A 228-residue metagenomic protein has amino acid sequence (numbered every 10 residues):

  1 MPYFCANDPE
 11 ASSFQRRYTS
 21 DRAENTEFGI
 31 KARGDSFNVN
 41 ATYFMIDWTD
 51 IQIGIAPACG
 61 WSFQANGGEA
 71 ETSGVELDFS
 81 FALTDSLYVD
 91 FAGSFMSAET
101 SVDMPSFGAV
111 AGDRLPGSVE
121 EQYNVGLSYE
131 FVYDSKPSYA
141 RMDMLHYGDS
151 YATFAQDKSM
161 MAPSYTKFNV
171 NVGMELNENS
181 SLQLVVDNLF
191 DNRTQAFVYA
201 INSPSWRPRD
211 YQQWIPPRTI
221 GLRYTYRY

Functional and structural regions predicted by a protein language model:
M1-A11, S118-E175, F190-D191: C-terminal beta-barrel architecture of Gram-negative outer-membrane proteins
P2-R16, I51-C59, M96, T100-A109 (+2 more regions): Outer-membrane beta-barrel translocator domains and adjoining extracellular loop/strand segments of Gram-negative
A11-R17, N25, W61-N66, G74 (+3 more regions): Extracellular loop and loop/strand-boundary signature of outer-membrane beta-barrel proteins
R17-V75, S94, A98-S101, Y151 (+1 more regions): Membrane-embedded beta-barrel scaffold of Gram-negative outer-membrane proteins
R22-T26, R33-D35, E71-V75, V119-Y123 (+2 more regions): Residues that define the transmembrane beta-barrel architecture of outer-membrane proteins
D35-S36, T49, L83-D85, S97 (+4 more regions): Short coil turns and loop connectors of transmembrane beta-barrels in diderm outer membranes and organellar homologs
M45-D47, A65-F154, T225-R227: Gram-negative outer-membrane beta-barrel transporters
T84-S86, L145-T153, M174-Y228: C-terminal beta-signal and adjacent terminal beta-strands/loops of Gram-negative outer-membrane beta-barrel proteins
